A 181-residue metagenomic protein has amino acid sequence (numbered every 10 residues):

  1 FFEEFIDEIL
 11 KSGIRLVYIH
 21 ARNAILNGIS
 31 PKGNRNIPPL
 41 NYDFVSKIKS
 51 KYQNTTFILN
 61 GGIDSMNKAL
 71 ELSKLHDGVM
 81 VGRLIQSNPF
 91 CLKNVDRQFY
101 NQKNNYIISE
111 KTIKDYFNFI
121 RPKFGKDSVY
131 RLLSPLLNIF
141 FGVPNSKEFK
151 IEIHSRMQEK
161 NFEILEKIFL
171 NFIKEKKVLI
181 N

Functional and structural regions predicted by a protein language model:
F2-D7, K11-L16, N36, L40-L59 (+1 more regions): Alpha/beta catalytic cores of nucleotide-metabolism and tRNA/nucleoside-modifying enzymes
A21-R35: Glycine-rich, proline-tolerant flexible connector loops at the mouths of alpha/beta enzymes
